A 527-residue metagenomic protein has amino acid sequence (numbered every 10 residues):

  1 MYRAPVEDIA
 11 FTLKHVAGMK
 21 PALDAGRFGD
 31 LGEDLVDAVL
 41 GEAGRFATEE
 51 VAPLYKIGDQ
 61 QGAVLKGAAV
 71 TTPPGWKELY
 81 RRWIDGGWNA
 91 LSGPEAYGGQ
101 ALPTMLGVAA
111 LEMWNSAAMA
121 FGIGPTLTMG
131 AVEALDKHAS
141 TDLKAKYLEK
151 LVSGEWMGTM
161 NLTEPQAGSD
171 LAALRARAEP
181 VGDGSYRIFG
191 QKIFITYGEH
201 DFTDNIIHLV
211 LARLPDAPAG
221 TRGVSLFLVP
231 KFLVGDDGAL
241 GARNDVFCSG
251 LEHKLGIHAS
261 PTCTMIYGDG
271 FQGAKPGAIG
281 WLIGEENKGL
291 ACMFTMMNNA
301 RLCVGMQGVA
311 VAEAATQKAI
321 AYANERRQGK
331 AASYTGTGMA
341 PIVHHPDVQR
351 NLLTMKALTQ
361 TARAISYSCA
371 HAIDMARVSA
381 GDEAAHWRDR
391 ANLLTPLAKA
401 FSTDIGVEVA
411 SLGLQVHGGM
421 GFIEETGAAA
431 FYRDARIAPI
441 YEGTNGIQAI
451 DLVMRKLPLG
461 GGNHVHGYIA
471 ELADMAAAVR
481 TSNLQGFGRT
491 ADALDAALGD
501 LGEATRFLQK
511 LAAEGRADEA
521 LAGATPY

Functional and structural regions predicted by a protein language model:
M1-D24, K275-N287, K318, N324-E325 (+2 more regions): Acidic, low-complexity proline/glycine-rich segments
M1-I123, K146: Amphipathic, small/basic residue-rich leader segments at the start of a protein or domain
Y2-R3, H15, P180, R187 (+4 more regions): Alpha-helix capping/hinge segments and adjacent helical runs
D24-V36, Q60-L65, W88-A96, L111-M119 (+12 more regions): Glycine- and acidic
A63, W76, P125-T128, A139-V181 (+5 more regions): Internal maturation/activation junctions in enzymes
S185, F189-R243: A short core secondary-structure module
F194-T196, L233-S249, K254, T264-A300 (+3 more regions): A glycine-rich, basic-preceded beta-loop-alpha segment at the flavin cofactor/substrate interface of flavin-utilizing
N298-A376, G462-Y527: Extended amphipathic alpha-helical segments enriched in small hydrophobics
